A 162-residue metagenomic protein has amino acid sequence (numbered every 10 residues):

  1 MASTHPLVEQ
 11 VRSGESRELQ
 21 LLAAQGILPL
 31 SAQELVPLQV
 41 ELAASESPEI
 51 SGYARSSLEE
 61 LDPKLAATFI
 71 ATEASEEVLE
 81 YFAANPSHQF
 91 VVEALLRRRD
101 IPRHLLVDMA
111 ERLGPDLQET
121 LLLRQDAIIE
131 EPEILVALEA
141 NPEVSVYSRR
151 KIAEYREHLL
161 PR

Functional and structural regions predicted by a protein language model:
M1-R162: Alpha-helical scaffold segments
